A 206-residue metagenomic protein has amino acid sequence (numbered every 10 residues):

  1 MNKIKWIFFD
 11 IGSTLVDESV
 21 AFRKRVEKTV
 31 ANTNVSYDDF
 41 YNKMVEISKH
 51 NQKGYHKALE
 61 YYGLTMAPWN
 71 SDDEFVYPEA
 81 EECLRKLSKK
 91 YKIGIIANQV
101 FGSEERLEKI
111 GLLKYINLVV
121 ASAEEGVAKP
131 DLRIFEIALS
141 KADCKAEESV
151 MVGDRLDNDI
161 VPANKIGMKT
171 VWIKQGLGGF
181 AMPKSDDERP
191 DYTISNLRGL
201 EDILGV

Functional and structural regions predicted by a protein language model:
M1-I7, V20, Y61, E81 (+2 more regions): Asp-based, Mg2+/Mn2+-dependent phosphohydrolase catalytic module
N2-K89, S103-E105: N-terminal helical cap/lid subdomain that shapes the substrate entry/recognition surface in HAD-like hydrolases
